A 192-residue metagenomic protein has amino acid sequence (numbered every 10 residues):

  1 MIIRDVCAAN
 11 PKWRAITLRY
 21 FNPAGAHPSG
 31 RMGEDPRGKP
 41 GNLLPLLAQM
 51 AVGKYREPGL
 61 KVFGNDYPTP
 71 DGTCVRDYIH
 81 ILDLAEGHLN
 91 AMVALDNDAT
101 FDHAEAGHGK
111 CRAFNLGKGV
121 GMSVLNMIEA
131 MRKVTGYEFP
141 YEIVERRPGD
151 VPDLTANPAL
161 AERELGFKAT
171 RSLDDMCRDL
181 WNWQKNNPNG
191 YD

Functional and structural regions predicted by a protein language model:
M1-A26, P45-Y55: Active-site Tyr-X1-5-Lys
N10-P40, T69-T73: Flexible, glycine-rich beta-alpha linker
L43-D192: C-terminal substrate-binding subdomain of Rossmann-fold SDR/epimerase-dehydratase oxidoreductases
